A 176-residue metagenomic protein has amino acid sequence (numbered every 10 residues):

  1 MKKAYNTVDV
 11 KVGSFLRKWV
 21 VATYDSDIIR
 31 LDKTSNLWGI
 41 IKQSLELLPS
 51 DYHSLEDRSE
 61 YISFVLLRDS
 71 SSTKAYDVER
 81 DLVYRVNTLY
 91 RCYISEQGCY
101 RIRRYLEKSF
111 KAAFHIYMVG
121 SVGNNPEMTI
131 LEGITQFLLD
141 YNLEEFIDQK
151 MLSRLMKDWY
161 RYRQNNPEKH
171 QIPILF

Functional and structural regions predicted by a protein language model:
M1-R91: Long, low-complexity interaction regions most often at the N-terminus
E79-S109, G133, F137: Long, mid-chain structured domain cores
R104-M128: Positively charged, polyanion-binding regions of nucleic-acid-associated proteins
G120-E144: Short, charged amphipathic recognition helices of the HTH superfamily and cognate SANT/SANTA-like modules
I147-P167: Major-groove recognition helix of helix-turn-helix-like DNA-binding domains
N166-F176: Short Lys/Arg-enriched helix C-cap and helix-to-coil transition segments that create basic nucleic-acid-contact patches
